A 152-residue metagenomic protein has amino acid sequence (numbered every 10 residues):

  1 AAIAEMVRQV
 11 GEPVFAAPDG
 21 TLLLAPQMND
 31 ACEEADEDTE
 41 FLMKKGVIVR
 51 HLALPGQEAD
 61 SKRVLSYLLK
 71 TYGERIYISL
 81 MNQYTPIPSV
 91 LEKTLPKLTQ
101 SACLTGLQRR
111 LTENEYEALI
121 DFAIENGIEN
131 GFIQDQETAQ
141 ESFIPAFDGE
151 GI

Functional and structural regions predicted by a protein language model:
A1: Histidine/lysine/aspartate-rich catalytic loop segments that bind and position anionic ligands
V10-L24, N29-I152: Auxiliary Fe-S-binding modules of radical SAM enzymes
